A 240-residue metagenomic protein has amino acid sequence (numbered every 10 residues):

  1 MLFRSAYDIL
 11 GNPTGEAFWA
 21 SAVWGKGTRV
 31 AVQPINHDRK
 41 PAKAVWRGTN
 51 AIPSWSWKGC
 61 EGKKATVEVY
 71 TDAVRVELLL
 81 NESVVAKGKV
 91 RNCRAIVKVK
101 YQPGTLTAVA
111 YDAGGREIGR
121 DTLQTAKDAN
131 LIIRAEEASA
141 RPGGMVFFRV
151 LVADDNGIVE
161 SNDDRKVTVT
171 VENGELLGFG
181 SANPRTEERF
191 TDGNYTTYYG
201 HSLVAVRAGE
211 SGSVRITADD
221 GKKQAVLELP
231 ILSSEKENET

Functional and structural regions predicted by a protein language model:
M1-P142, D155-V159: Substrate-binding clefts and catalytic carboxylate motifs of secreted carbohydrate-active enzymes
E82-N92, E175-N194: Solvent-exposed beta-strand/loop surfaces of large extracellular or lumenal domains
I96-Y101, T191-E210: Short, hydrophobic beta-strand segments
Q102-L106, V146, G212-V214: Exposed beta-strand face motif in extracellular beta-rich ectodomains
G119-K127, K223-E239: Short beta-strand elements
N130-I132, T170-R185, E235-E239: Short aromatic-acidic-glycine turn motif
P142-F148: Short, solvent-exposed loop/turn segments enriched in Ser/Thr/Gly
